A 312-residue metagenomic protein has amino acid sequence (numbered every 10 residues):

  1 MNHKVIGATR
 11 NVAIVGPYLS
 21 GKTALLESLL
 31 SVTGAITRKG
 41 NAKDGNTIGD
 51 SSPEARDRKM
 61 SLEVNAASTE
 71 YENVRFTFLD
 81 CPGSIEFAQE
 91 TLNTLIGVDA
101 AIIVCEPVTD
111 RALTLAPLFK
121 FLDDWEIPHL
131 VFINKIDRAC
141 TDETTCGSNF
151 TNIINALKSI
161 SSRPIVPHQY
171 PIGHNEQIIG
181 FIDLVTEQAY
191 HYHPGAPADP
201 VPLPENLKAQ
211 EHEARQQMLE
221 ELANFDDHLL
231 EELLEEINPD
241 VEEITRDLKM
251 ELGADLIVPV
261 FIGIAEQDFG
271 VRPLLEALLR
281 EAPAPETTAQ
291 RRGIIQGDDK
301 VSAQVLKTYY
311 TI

Functional and structural regions predicted by a protein language model:
M1-I312: Structural and coupling elements of P-loop NTPases
